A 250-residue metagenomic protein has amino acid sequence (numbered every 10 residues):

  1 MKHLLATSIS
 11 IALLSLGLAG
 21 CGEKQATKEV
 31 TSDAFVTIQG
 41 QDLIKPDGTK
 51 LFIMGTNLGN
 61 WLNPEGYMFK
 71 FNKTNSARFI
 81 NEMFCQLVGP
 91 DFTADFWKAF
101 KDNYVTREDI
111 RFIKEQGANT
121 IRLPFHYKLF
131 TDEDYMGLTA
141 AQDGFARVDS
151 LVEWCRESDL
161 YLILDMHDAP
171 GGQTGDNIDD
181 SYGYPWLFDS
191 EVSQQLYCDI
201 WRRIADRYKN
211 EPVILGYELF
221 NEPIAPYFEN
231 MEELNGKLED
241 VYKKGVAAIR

Functional and structural regions predicted by a protein language model:
M1-S8: Bacterial N-terminal signal peptides that target proteins for export
I9-L14: Hydrophobic helical h-region of N-terminal Sec-dependent signal peptides in bacterial secretory/periplasmic proteins
G17-G20: C-terminal motif of bacterial Sec signal peptides marking the signal peptidase cleavage site
E23-A118: N-terminal carbohydrate-binding accessory modules
I38-Q39, G172-R250: Active-site region of glycoside hydrolase catalytic domains
F52-T56, I121-L123, L162-L164, L215-Y217: Hydrophobic faces of well-ordered beta-strands that scaffold small-molecule active sites in alpha/beta enzyme cores
Y67-S76, M136-D143, P170-E191: Aromatic- and acidic-residue-enriched segments that line the glycan-binding/catalytic groove of carbohydrate-active
C85-G171, L238-R250: Aromatic-lined substrate-binding rim segments of carbohydrate-active enzymes
